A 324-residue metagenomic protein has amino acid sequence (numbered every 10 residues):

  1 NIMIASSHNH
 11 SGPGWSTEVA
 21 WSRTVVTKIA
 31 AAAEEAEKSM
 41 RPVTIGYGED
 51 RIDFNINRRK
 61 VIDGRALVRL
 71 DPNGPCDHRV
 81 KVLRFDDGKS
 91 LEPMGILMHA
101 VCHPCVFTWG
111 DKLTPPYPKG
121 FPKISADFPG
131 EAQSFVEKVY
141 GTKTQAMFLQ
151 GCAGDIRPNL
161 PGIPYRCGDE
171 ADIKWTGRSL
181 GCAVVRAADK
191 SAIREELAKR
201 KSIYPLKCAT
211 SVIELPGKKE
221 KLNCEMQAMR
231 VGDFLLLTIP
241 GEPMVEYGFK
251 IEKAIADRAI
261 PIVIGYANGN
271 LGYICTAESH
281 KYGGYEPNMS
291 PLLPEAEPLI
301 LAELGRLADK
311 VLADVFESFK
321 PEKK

Functional and structural regions predicted by a protein language model:
N1-K324: Non-catalytic substrate/cofactor recognition surfaces at enzyme active-site rims
